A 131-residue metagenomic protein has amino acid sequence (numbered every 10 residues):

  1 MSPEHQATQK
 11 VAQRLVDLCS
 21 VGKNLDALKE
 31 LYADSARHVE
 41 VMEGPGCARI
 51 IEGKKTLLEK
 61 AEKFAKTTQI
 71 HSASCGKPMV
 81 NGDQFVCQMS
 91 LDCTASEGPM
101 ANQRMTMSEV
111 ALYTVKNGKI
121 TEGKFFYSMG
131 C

Functional and structural regions predicted by a protein language model:
M1-K10, C131: Basic/polar N-terminal segments that are highly enriched at the extreme N-terminus, encompassing both cleavable
H5-Q6, L25, K29-G82: A solvent-exposed, acidic/Ser-Thr-rich amphipathic alpha-helical stretch
Y32, L91-C93, F126-Y127: Short beta-strand segments enriched in hydrophobic/aromatic residues within well-folded beta-rich domains
A61, C75, A95, M105-T106 (+1 more regions): Ligand-binding pocket scaffold of soluble enzyme catalytic domains
K66-Q69, C93-M105: Short, cysteine-centered beta-strand-loop-beta hairpins and adjacent loop/turn segments enriched in charged/polar
N81-C93: A short hydrophobic beta-strand element
T106-C131: Short beta-strand edge/turn micro-motifs at domain boundaries
